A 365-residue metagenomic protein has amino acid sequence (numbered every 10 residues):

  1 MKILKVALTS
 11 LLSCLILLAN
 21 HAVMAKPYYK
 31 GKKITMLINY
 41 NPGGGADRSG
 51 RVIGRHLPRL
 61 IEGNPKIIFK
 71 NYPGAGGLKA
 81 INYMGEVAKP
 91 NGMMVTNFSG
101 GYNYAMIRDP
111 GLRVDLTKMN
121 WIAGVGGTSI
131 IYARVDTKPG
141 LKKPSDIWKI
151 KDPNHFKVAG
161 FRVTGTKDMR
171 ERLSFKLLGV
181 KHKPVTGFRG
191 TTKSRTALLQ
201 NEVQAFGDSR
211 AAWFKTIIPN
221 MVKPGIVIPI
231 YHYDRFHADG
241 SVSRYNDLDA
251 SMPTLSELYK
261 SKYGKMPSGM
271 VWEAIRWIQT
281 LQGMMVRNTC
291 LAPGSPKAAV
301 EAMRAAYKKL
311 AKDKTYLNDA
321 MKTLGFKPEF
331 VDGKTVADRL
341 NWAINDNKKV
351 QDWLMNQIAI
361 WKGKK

Functional and structural regions predicted by a protein language model:
A7-A19: Bacterial N-terminal signal peptides
A19, V23-A25: Boundary at the C-terminal end of the N-terminal hydrophobic targeting segment
Y28-K30, I34, R59-N64, Y83-M94 (+4 more regions): Hinge/capping helix and adjacent helix->loop/strand transition within the periplasmic-binding protein
G31, K223-P229, S241, A250 (+4 more regions): An extracytoplasmic/periplasmic, membrane-proximal ligand-sensing/linker region
M36-R51, P73-G76, A159-T166: Extracytoplasmic "Venus flytrap"
S49, I53, A75-L78, G92-A105 (+3 more regions): Ligand-binding clamshell of periplasmic/extracellular solute-binding protein-like
G100-G111, D168, R172-L178, A205-M266: A ligand-binding cleft/hinge motif common to bilobed small-molecule-binding domains
